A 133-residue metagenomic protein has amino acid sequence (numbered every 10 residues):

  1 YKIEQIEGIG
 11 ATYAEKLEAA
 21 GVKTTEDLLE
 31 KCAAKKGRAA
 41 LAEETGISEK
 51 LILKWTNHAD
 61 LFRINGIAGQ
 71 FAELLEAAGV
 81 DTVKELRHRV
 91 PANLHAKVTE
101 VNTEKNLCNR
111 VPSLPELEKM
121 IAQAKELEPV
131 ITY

Functional and structural regions predicted by a protein language model:
Y1-Y133: C-terminal extensions
